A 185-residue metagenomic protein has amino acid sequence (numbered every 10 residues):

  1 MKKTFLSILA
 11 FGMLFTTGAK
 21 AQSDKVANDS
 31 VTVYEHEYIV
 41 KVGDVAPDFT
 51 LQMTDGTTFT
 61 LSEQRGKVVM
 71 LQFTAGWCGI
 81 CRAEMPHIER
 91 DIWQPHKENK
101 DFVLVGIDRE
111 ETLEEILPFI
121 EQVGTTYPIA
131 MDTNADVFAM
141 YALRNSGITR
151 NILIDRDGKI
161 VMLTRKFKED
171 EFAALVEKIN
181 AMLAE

Functional and structural regions predicted by a protein language model:
M1-D48, E185: N-terminal targeting signals for export/organelle localization
V40, T50-V69, Y141: A short beta-strand-turn-helix
A46-P47, V69, I148-R150: Short loop/turn microsegments at loop-to-beta-strand junctions
R65, F73-R90: Conserved redox-active cysteine motifs that mediate thiol-disulfide chemistry, especially di-cysteine Cys-X(1-2)-Cys
M70-L71, L104: Hydrophobic beta-strand anchors of alpha/beta hydrolase catalytic cores
R82-V123, N134-M140: Structural microenvironment flanking redox-active thiols in thiol-disulfide oxidoreductases
E121-T126, D132-N180: Thiol/disulfide oxidoreductase modules built on the thioredoxin-like
